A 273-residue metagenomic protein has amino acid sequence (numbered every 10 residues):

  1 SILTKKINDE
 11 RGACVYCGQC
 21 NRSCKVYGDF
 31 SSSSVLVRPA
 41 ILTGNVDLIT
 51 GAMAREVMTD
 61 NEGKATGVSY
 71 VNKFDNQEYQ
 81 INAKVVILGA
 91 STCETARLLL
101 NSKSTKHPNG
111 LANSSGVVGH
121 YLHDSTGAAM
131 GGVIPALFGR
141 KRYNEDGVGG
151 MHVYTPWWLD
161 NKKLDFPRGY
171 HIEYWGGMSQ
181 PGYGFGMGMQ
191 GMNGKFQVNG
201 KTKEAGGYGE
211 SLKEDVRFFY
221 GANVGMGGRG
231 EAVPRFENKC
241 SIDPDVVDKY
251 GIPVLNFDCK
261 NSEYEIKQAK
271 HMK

Functional and structural regions predicted by a protein language model:
S1-A54: Conserved redox-cofactor binding core of oxidoreductases
E10, S23-F30, L88-G89, A112 (+1 more regions): Hydrophobic alpha-helical scaffolding
G18-C24, N82, P253-E263: Glycine- and acidic
V26, T43, A52, E56-D60 (+1 more regions): Glycine-rich loop(s) and the adjacent beta-strand/alpha-helix scaffold that form part
V37-R38, G119, K273: Short amphipathic alpha-helical segments and helix-helix/interface helices
M53-A54, A65, F236: A broad structural signal for short, well-ordered beta-strand segments within beta-sheet-rich domains
G63-S69, N223: Short, hydrophobic/aromatic-rich segments at coil-to-beta transitions
S115-I266, K270: FAD cofactor-binding and catalytic pocket of flavoenzymes
